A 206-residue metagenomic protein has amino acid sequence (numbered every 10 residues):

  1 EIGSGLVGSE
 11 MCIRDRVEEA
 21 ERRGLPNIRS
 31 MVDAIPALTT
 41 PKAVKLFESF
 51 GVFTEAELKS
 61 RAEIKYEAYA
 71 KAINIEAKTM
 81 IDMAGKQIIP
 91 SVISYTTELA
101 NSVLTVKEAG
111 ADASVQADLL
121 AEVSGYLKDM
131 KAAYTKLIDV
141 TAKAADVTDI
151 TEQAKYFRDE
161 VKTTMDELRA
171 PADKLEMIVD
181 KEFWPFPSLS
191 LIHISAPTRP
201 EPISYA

Functional and structural regions predicted by a protein language model:
E1-G8, I192-H193, P200-A206: Single conserved hydrophobic/aromatic residue that forms the stacking wall/gate of nucleotide- or nucleobase-binding
E10-S195: C-terminal amphipathic alpha-helical interaction region
